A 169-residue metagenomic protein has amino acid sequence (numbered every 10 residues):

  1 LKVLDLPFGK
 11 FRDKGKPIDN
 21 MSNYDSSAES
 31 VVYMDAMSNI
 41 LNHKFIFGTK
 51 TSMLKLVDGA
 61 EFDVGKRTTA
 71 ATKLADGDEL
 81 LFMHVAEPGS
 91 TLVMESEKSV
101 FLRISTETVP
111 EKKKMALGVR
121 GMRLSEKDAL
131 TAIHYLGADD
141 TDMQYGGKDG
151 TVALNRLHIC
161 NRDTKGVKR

Functional and structural regions predicted by a protein language model:
L1-R169: Short, structured "edge-of-domain" segments at secondary-structure transitions
